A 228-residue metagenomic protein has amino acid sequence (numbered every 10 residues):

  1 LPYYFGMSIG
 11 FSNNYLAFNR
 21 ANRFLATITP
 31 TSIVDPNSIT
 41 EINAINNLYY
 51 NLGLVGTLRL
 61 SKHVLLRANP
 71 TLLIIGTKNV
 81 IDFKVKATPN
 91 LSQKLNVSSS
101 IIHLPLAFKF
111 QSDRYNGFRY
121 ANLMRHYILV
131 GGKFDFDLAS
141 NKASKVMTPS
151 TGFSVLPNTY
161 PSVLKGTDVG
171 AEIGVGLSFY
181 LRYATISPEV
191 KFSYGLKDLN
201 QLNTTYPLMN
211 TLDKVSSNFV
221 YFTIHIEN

Functional and structural regions predicted by a protein language model:
L1-Y49: Short glycine/proline- and aromatic-enriched beta-strand/turn motifs that initiate or cap beta-hairpins
Y3, F11-A17, T57-K142, T223-H225: Gram-negative (and chloroplast) outer-membrane scaffold detector with strong preference for beta-barrel transmembrane
Y3, N46-Y50, S98-L104, M124 (+2 more regions): Residues that define the transmembrane beta-barrel architecture of outer-membrane proteins
N22-T29, D82-L91, A143-F153, N203-N210: Flexible, surface-exposed loop regions and adjacent strand-edge segments of Gram-negative outer-membrane beta-barrel
N37-I42, P89-N96, P157-V163, Y206-L212: Extracellular loop and loop/strand-boundary signature of outer-membrane beta-barrel proteins
A139, T151-P161: C-terminal beta-barrel architecture of Gram-negative outer-membrane proteins
S162-I173, L177-N228: Predominantly the C-terminal beta-signal and adjacent terminal strand-loop region of outer-membrane beta-barrel
